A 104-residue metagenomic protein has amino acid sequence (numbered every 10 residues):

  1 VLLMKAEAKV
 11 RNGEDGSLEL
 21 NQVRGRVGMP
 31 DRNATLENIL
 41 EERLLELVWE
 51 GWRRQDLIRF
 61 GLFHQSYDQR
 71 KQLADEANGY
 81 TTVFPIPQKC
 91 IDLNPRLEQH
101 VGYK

Functional and structural regions predicted by a protein language model:
V1-K104: Acidic/polar-rich alpha-helix caps and helix-coil junctions
